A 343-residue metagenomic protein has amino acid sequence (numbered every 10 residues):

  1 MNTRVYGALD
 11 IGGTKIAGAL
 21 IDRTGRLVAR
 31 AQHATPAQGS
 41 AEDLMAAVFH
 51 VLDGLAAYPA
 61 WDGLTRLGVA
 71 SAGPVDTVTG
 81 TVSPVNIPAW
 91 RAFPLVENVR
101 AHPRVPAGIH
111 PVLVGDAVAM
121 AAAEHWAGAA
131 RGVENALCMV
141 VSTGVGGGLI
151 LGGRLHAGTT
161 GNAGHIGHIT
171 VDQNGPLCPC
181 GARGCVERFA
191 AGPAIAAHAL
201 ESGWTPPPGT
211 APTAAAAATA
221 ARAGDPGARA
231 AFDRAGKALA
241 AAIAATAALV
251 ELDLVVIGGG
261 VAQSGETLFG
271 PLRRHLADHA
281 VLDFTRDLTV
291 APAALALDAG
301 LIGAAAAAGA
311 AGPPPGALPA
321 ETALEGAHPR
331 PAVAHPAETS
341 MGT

Functional and structural regions predicted by a protein language model:
N2-A46, D62, T81-V82, G161: Short glycine-rich, Thr/Ser-proximal phosphate-binding strand/loop in the N-terminal lobe of ATP-dependent enzymes
Y6-D10, G63-G68, A136-V140, G146-G148 (+2 more regions): Short glycine-aspartate micro-motif
I16, L113, A117, V171-P206: Glycine-rich phosphate-binding loop plus the immediately following alpha-helix
I21, V112-H125, Q263, T267 (+2 more regions): Glycine-rich phosphate-binding/hydrolytic loop that grips phosphoryl groups
A41, M45-F49, D53, D62-L67 (+2 more regions): Glycine-rich phosphate-binding loop and adjoining helix at the ATP-binding site of ATP-dependent phosphoryl-transfer
V48-L67, H102-P103, A129, S202-G209 (+1 more regions): Phosphate/pyrophosphate-binding loops at sites that engage ATP/ADP/AMP, CoA/4′-phosphopantetheine, polyphosphate
V133-F189: Glycine-rich phosphate-binding loop of actin/hexokinase-like ATP-binding domains
V186-V256, L288-T289: A mobile "lid/hinge" subdomain adjacent to the ATP/sugar-phosphate binding pocket shared across diverse ATP-dependent
